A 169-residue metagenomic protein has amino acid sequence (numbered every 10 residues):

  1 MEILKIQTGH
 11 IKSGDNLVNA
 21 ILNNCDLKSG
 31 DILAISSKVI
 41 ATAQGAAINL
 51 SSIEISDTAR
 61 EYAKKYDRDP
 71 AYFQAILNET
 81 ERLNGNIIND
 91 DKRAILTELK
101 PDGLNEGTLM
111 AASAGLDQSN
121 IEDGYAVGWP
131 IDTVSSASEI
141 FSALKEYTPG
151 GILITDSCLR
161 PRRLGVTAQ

Functional and structural regions predicted by a protein language model:
M1-Q169: N-terminal and secondary-structure boundary signal
